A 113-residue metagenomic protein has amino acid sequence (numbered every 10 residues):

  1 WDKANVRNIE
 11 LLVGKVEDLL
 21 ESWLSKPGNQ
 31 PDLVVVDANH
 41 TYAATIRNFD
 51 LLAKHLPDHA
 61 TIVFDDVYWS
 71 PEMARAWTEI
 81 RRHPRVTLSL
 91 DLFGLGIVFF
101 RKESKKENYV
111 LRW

Functional and structural regions predicted by a protein language model:
W1-W113: S-adenosylmethionine/decaboxylated-SAM
